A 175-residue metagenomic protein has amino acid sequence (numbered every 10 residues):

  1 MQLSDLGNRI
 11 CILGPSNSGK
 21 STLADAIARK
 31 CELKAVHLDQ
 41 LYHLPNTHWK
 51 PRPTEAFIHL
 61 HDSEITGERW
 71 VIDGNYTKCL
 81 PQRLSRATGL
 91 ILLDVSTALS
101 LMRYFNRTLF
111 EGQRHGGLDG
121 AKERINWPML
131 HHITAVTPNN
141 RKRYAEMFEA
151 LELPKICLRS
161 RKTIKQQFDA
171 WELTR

Functional and structural regions predicted by a protein language model:
M1-G7, K30, A135-R175: NTP-dependent small-molecule kinase module
I12: Hydrophobic anchor at the beta1->P-loop junction of P-loop NTPases
S16: The conserved Walker
K20: Conserved lysine of the Walker
L23: Hydrophobic positions on the alpha1 helix immediately C-terminal to the Walker A/P-loop
A26: Active-site signature of alpha/beta-hydrolase-fold catalytic machinery across serine- and Asp/Cys-nucleophile hydrolases
K34-L90: Conserved nucleotide-sensing/catalytic segment adjacent to the nucleotide-binding pocket in NTP-handling enzymes
V95-N140: A glycine- and Lys/Arg-enriched "phosphate-lid" helix/loop adjacent to the NTP-binding pocket of small-molecule kinases
